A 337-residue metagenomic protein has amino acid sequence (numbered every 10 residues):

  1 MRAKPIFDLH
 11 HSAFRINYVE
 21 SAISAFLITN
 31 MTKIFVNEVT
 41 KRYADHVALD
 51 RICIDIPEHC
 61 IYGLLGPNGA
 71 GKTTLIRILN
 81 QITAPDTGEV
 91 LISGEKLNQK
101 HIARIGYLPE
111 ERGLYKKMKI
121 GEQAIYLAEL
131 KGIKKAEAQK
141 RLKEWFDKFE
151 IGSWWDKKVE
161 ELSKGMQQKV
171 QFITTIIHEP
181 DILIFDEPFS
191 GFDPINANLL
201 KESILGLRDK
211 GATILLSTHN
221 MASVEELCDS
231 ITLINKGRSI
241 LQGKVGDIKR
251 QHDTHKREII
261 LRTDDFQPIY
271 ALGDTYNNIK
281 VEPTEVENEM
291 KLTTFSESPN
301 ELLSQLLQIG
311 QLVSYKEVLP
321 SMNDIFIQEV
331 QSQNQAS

Functional and structural regions predicted by a protein language model:
F7, N17-T40, S332-S337: ABC-family P-loop ATPase nucleotide-binding domain
T32-I34, K41-N235, L241: ABC transporter nucleotide-binding domains
N80, R112, Y276-N277, G310: Structural motif
E202-T293: ABC transporter nucleotide-binding domain
F295-S337: C-terminal coupling/interaction segments
